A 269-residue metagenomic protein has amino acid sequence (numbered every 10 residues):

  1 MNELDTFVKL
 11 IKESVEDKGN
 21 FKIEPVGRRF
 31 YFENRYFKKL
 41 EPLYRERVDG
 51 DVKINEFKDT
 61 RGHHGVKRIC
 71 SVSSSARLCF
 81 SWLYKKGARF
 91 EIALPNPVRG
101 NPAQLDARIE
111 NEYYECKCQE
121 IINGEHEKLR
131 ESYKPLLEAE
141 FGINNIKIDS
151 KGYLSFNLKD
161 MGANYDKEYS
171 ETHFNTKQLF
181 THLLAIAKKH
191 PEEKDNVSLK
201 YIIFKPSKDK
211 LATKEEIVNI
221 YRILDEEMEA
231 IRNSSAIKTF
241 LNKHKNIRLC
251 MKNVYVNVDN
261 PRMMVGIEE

Functional and structural regions predicted by a protein language model:
M1-P97, N101-P102: Nuclease-adjacent, charged terminal/linker segments that flank catalytic cores
S73-R77, S81, R99-A103, I109 (+2 more regions): Short, well-structured alpha-helical interface segments that form or flank functional binding sites
P97-R99, N175-P191, L199, K210-E226: Short, charged, amphipathic alpha-helix that recurs within catalytic cores of restriction-modification and other
A107-E120, H182: Conserved catalytic cores of phosphodiester-cleaving nucleases, focusing on short active-site segments
Q119-Y201: Catalytic cores of nucleic-acid endonucleases
I121-E125, S207-A212: Short catalytic/ligand-binding loop motif for oxyanion handling, primarily in non-cytosolic enzymes, centered on
F204, A212-E269: Polybasic (Lys/Arg-rich)
